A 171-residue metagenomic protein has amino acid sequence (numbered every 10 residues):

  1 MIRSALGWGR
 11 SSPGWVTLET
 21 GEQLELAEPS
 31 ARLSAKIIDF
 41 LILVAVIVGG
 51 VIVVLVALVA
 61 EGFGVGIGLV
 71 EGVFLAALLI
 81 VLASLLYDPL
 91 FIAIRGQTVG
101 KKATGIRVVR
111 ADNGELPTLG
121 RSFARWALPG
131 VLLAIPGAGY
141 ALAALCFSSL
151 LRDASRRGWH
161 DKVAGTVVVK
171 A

Functional and structural regions predicted by a protein language model:
M1-L26, V169-A171: Low-complexity, intrinsically disordered extramembrane tails and loops of integral membrane proteins
I2-W8, S34-G50: Alpha-helical transmembrane segments of integral membrane proteins, especially early/N-terminal helices
G14-S30, I67-L86: Hydrophobic alpha-helical transmembrane segments
L24-A35, F40, Y87-K102, L116-L119 (+1 more regions): Juxtamembrane cytosolic face of transmembrane helices
L41, A45, G49-V53, L82 (+3 more regions): Generic alpha-helical transmembrane segments of integral inner-membrane proteins, especially permease/transport modules
I47-V81, P136-A143: Membrane-helix interface segments in multi-pass membrane proteins
A60, V109, L128-V131: Juxtamembrane helix-loop transition sites at the ends of transmembrane segments in multi-pass membrane proteins
K102-A111: Juxtamembrane inter-helical linkers in multi-pass membrane proteins
